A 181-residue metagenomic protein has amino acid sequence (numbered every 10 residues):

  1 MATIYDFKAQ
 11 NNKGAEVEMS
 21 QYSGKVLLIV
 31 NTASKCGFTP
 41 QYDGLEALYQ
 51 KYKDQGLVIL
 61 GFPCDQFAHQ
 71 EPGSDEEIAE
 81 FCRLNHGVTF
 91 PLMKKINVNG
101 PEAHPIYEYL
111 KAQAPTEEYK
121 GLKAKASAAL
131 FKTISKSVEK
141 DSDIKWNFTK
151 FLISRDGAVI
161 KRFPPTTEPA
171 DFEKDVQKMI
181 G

Functional and structural regions predicted by a protein language model:
M1-S20: N-terminal "domain-start" segment that seeds a small globular fold
I4-Y5, L27, N147-T149: Short loop/turn microsegments at loop-to-beta-strand junctions
K25-L27, S34-K35, T39-P63, C82-H86: Conserved helix-turn-beta segment immediately C-terminal to the redox Cys motif in thioredoxin-like folds
K53-S74, T89-G100: Thiol-based oxidoreductase modules, predominantly thioredoxin-like and allied folds used for disulfide exchange
F81-R83, G87-T167: Thiol/selenol-based redox catalytic cores and closely related redox-interacting motifs
I160-G181: Non-catalytic, surface beta->alpha helical segment in thiol-disulfide oxidoreductase systems
